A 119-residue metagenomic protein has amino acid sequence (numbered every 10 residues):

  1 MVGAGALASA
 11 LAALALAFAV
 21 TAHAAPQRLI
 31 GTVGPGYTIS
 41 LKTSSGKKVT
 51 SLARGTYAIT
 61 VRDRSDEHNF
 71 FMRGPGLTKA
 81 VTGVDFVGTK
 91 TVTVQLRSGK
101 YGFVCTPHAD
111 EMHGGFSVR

Functional and structural regions predicted by a protein language model:
M1-A24: Secretory targeting and sorting signals
L7-L11, S45, T89: Preference for short coil/turn "hinge" residues that link or interrupt alpha-helices
A22-K42, S65-H68, V84-R119: Extracellular/periplasmic metallocenter environments
S45-S51: Short beta-strand segments of immunoglobulin-like
L52-A53, L96: Flexible, charged surface loops at secondary-structure boundaries
G55-I59: Structural beta-strand segments of beta-rich domains
T60, N69-R73: Beta-strand signatures of extracellular beta-sandwich domains
P75-K79: Short edge-strand/loop segments of extracellular domains
